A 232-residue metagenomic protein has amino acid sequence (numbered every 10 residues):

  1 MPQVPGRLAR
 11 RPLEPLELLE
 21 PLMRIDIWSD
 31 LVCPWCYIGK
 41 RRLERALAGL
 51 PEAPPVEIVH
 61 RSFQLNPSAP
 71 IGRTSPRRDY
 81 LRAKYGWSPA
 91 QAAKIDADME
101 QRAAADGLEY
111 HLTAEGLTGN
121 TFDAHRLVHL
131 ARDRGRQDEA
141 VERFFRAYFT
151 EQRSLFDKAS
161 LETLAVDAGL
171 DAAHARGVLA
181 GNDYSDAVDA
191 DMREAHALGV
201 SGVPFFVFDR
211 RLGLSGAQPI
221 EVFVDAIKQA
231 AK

Functional and structural regions predicted by a protein language model:
M1-L22: N-terminal amphipathic/basic-hydrophobic helices that include classical n-h-c signal peptides and signal-anchor
P2, G6-A9, A114-L117, Y148 (+1 more regions): Generic detector of bulky aromatic hydrophobic side chains
G6, E14, K84-Y85, A168: A broad structural signal for alpha-helix termini and local helix breaks/kinks
R7, S29-D30: Short helix-onset patch at the extreme N-terminus, typifying the N->h transition of secretory signal peptides
E20, I25-W28, W35-E52, V56 (+2 more regions): C-terminal cap of thioredoxin/glutaredoxin-like
D30-C33, L65: Short polar catalytic/cofactor-binding loops
R41-E151: Structural alpha/beta surface segment adjacent to cysteine/selenocysteine redox centers across thiol/disulfide enzymes
